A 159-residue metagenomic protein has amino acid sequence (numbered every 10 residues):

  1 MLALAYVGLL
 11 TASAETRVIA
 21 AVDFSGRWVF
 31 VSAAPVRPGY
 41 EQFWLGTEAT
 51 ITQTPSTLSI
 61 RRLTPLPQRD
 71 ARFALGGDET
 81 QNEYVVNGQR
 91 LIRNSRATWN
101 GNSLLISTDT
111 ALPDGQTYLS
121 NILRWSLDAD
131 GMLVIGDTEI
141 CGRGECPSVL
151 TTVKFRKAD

Functional and structural regions predicted by a protein language model:
M1-L9: Bacterial N-terminal signal peptides
L9-E15: Signal peptide processing junction and immediate N-terminal pro/mature segment of secreted/exported proteins
E15-D159: Hydrophobic small-molecule pocket/channel-lining residues, especially in calycin-type beta-barrels
